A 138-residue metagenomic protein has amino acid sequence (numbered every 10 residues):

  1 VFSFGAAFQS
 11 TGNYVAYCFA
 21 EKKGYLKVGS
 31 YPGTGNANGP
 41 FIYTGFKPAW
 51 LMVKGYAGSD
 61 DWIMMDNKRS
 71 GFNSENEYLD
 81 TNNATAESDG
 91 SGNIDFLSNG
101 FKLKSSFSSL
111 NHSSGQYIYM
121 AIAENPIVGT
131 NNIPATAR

Functional and structural regions predicted by a protein language model:
V1-R138: Surface-exposed molecular-recognition determinants
